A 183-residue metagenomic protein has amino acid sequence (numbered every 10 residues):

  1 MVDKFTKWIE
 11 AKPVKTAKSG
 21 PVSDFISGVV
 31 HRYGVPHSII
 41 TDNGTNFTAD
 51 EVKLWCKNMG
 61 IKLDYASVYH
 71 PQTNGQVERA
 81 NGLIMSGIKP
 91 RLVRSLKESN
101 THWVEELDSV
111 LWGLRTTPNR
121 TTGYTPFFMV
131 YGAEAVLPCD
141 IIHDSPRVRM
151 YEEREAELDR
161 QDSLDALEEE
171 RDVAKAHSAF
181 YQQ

Functional and structural regions predicted by a protein language model:
M1-E168, Q183: Integrase module of LTR retroelements
R171-Q183: Short, basic/aromatic beta-hairpin or loop at an interaction surface
